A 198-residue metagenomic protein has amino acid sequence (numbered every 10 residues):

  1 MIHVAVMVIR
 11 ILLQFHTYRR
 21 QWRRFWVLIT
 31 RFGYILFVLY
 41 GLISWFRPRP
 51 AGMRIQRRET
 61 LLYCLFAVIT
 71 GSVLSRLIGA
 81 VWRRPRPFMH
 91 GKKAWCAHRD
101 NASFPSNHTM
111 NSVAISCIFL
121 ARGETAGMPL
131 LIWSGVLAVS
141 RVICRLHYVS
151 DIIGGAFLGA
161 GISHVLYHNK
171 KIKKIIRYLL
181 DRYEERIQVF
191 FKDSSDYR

Functional and structural regions predicted by a protein language model:
M1-A102, M110-L137: Hydrophobic alpha-helical bundle signature of multipass membrane enzymes
K92-R198: Membrane-embedded catalytic cores of phosphoryl/pyrophosphoryl-handling enzymes
